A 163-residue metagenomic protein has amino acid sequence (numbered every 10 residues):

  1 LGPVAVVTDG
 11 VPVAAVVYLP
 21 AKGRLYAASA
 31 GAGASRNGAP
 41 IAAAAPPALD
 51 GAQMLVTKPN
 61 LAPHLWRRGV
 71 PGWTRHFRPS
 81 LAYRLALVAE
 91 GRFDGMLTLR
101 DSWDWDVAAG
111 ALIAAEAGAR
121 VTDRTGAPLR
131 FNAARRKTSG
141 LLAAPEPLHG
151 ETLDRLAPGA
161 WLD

Functional and structural regions predicted by a protein language model:
L1-S35: DPxDG-like acidic metal-binding loop motif
A43-D163: An extended, acidic
